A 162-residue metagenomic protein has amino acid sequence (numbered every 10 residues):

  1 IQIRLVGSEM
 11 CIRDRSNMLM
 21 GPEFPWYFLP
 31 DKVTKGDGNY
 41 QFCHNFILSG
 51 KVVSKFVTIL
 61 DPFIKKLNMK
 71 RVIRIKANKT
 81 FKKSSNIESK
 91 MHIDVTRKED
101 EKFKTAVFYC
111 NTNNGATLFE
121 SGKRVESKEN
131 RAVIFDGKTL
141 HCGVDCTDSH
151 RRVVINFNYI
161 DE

Functional and structural regions predicted by a protein language model:
I1-I12: Single conserved hydrophobic/aromatic residue that forms the stacking wall/gate of nucleotide- or nucleobase-binding
R13-L29: A short, well-structured alpha-helix characteristic of acyl/acetyltransferase catalytic modules
M18-E23, T34-M91: Signature of the catalytic double-stranded beta-helix
I75, K104, R131, V153: Residue-level detector of short, conserved catalytic/binding motifs and their immediate flanks
N86-M91, E101-F103, Y109-K128: A short beta-strand-loop-beta hairpin characteristic of the jelly-roll/cupin
K90-M91, L140-D148: Short beta-strand His + acidic residue motifs that chelate non-heme Fe in jelly-roll/DSBH and cupin folds
A106-F108, S149-E162: A short hydrophobic beta-strand segment most commonly corresponding to one strand of the jelly-roll/cupin
G122-C142: Conserved metal-binding segment of the jelly-roll/cupin
